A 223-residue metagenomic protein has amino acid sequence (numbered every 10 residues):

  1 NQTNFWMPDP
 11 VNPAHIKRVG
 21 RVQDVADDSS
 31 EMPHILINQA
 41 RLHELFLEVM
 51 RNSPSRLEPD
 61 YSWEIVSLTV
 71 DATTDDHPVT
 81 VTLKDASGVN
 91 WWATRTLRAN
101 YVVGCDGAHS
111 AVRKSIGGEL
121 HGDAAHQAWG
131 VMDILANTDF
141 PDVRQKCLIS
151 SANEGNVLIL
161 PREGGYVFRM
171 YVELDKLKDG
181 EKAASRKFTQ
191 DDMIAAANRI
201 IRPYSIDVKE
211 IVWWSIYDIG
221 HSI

Functional and structural regions predicted by a protein language model:
N1-N52, A72-T73, S151, L160-P161: Active-site-adjacent segment of FAD-dependent monooxygenases/related oxidoreductases
M7-V11, L83-N90: Short acidic, glycine-rich loop/turn motifs
D28-M32, S87, W92: Aromatic/His-enriched, Gly/Pro-containing loop or helix-boundary segments that lie immediately adjacent to catalytic
E48, Y101-I219: Conserved FAD-binding catalytic core of PHBH/FMO-like flavoproteins
N52-S67, I206-V208: A conserved beta-strand/loop element that lines the FAD pocket in flavoprotein oxidoreductases
Y61-V79, D85, Y217: A conserved short coil-to-beta-strand element within the FAD-binding core of flavoproteins
V89-Y101, C105: Core beta-strand elements of the Rossmann-like FAD/NAD(P) dinucleotide-binding domain in flavoenzyme oxidoreductases
